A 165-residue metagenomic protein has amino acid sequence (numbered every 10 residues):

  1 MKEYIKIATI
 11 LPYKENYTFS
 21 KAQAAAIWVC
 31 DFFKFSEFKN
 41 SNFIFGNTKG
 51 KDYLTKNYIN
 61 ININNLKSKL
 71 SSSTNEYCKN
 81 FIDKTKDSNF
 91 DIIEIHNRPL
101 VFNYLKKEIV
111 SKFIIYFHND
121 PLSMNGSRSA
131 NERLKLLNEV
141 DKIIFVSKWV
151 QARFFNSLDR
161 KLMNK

Functional and structural regions predicted by a protein language model:
K2-I7: Extreme N-terminal starter segment of soluble prokaryotic enzymes
I10-P12, A25-W28, F45-N47, E94-N97 (+1 more regions): Replace "coordinates the UDP/GDP/TDP-sugar" with "coordinates nucleotide-activated sugar donors
L11-F19, D31-S72: N-terminal strand-loop element at the rim of the active site of nucleotide-sugar-dependent glycosyltransferases
D31, I82-D83, G126-I143: Membrane-proximal helix-turn-helix segments that form the acceptor-binding/catalytic region of lipid-linked
G50, P99-V101, W149-Q151: Alpha-helix capping/helix-boundary segments
K67-I92, R128: An amphipathic, basic-hydrophobic alpha-helix
I95-L100, F117: Short His-centered aromatic/hydrophobic patch
L134, V140-N164: A short, active-site helix/loop in glycosyltransferases that binds the activated sugar's phosphate group
